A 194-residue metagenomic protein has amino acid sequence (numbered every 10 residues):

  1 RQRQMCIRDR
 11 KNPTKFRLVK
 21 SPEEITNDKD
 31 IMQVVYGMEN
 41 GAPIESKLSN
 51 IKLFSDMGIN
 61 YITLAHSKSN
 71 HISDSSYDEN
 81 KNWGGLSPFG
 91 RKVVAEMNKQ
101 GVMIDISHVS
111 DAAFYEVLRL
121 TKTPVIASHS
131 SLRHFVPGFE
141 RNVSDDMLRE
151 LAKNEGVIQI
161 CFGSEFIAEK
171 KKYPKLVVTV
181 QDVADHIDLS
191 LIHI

Functional and structural regions predicted by a protein language model:
R1, E45, H66-S87, L132-R141 (+1 more regions): Acidic/histidine-rich helix-loop elements that form or flank divalent-metal/phosphate-binding sites at the catalytic
Q2-I7, I194: Short, small-residue-biased leader/transition segments that mark boundaries at the very start of proteins
R10-E23: C-terminal domain-boundary segment and adjacent tail
R17-L18, Q33-G37, Y61-A65, M103-D105 (+2 more regions): Structural recognition of the beta-strand scaffold that forms the well-ordered cores of secreted hydrolase catalytic
S21-I31: N-terminal amphipathic alpha-helix/helix-capping segment at the start of soluble metabolic enzymes
M38-S49: Divalent metal-binding segments
K47-D56, D78-I126, F139-E155, Q181-S190: Histidine/acidic residue-rich metal-binding segments in metalloenzymes
C161-F162, L189-I192: Short acidic/histidine-rich active-site segments
